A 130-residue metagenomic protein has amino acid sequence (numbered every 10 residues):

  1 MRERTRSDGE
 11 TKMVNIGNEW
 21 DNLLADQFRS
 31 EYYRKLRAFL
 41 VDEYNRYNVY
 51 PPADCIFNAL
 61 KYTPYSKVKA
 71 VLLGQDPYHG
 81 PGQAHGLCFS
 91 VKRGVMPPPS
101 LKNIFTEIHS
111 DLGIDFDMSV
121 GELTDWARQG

Functional and structural regions predicted by a protein language model:
M1-T11: N-terminal amphipathic/basic-hydrophobic helices that include classical n-h-c signal peptides and signal-anchor
V14, D26-G130: A polyanion-binding, active-site-adjacent surface
I16, W20-D21: C-terminal accessory regions appended to core domains
